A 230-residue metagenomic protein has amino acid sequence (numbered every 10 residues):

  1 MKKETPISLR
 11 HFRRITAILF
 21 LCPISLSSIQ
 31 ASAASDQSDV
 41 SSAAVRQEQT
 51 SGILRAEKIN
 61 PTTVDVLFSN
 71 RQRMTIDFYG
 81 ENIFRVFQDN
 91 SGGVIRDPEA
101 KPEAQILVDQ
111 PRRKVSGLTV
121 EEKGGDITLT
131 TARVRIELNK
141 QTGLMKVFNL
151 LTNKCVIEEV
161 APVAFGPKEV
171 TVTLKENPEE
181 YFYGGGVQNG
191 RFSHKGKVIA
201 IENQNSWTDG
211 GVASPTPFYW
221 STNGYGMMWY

Functional and structural regions predicted by a protein language model:
K2-T16: Bacterial N-terminal signal peptides that target proteins for export
K3-I7, P23, G184: Helix-centric, low-specificity signal for extended rod-like, repetitive segments
I7-L9, L19-F20, A34-Q37: Compositionally biased non-globular segments, especially hydrophobic aliphatic-rich helices of signal peptides
S8, S25-S27, Y219: Intrinsically disordered, low-complexity segments enriched in proline/serine/threonine
F12, I29-S32: Low-complexity, intrinsically disordered segments with a bias for serine/threonine
T16-S27: Bacterial N-terminal signal peptides
A31-Y230: N-terminal accessory segment at the very beginning of proteins
